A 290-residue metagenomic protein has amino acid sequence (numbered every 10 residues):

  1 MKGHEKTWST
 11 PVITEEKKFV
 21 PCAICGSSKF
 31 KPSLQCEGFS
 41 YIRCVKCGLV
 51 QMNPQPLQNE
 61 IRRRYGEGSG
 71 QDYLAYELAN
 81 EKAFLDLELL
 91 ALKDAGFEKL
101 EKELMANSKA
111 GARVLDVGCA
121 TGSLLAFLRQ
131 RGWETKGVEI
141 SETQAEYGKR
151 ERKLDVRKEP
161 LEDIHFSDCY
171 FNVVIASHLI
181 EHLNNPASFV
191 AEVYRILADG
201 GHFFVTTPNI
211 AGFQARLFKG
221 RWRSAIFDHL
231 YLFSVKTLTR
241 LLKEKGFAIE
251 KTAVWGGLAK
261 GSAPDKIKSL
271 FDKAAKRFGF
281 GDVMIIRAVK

Functional and structural regions predicted by a protein language model:
M1-S177, A187-V190, T252-G257, D265-F271 (+1 more regions): Conserved N-terminal segment of class I S-adenosyl-L-methionine
R131, E151, D199-G200, K245: Structured helix-beta-strand junction loops
E162, N184-E192, I196, H202-V289: S-adenosyl-L-methionine-dependent methyltransferase catalytic module, highlighting the catalytic core
H178-H182: A short His-aromatic
